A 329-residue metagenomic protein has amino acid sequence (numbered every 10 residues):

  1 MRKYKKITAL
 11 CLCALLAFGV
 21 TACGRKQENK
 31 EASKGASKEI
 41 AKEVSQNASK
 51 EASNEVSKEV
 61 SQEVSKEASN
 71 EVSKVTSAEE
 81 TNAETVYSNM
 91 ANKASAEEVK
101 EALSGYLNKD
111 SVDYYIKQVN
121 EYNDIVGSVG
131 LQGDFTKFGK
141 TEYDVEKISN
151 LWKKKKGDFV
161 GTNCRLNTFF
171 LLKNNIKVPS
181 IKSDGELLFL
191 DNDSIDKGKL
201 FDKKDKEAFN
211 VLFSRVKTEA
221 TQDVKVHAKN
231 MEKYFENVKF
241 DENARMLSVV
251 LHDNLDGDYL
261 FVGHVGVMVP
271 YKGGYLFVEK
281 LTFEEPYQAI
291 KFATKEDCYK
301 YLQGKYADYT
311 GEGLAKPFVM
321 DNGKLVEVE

Functional and structural regions predicted by a protein language model:
M1-C11: Bacterial N-terminal signal peptides that target proteins for export
G19-A22: C-terminal motif of bacterial Sec signal peptides marking the signal peptidase cleavage site
G24-E28, A36, A48, E71-E329: Cysteine-nucleophile amide-bond enzymes
G24-S53, S57, S61, S65 (+1 more regions): Short, low-complexity, disordered segments immediately C-terminal to signal peptides in bacterial exported proteins
